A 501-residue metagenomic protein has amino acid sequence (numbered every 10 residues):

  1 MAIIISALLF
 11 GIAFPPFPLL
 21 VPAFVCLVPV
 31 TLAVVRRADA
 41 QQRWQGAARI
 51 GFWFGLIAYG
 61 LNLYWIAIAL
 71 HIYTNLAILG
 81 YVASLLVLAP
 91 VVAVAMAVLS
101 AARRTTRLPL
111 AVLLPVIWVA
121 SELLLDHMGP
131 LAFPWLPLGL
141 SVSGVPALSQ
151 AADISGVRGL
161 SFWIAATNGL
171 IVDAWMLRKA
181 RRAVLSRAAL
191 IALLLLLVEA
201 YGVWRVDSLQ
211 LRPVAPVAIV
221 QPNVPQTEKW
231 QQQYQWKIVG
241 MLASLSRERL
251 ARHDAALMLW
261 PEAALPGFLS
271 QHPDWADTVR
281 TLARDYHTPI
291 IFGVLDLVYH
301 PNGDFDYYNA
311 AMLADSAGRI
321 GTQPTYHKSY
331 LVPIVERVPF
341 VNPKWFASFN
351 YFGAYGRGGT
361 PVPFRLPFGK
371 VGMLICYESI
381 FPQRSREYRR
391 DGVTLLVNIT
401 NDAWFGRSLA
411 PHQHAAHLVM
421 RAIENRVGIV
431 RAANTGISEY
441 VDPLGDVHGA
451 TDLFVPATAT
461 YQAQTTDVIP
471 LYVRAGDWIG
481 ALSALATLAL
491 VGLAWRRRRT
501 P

Functional and structural regions predicted by a protein language model:
M1-V206, G406-R407, R421, A433-V441 (+2 more regions): Membrane-embedded alpha-helical bundles of multi-pass enzymes that act on lipidic or dolichyl-linked glycan substrates
R205-I479: Soluble catalytic domains of enzymes that build or remodel membrane lipids, polysaccharides, and related
